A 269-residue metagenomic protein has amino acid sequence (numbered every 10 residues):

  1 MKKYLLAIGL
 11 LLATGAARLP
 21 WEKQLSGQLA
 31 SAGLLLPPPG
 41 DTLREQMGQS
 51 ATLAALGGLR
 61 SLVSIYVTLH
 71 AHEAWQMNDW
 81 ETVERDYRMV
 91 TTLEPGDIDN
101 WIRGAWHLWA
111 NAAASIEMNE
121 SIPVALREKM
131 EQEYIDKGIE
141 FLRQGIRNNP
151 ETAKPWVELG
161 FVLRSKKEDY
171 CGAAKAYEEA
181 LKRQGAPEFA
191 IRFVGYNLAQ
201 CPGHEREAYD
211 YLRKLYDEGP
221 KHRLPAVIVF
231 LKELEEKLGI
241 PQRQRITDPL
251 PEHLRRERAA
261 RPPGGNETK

Functional and structural regions predicted by a protein language model:
K3-W21: Hydrophobic membrane-insertion alpha-helices, especially the h-region of bacterial N-terminal signal peptides
A16, I146, A173, I240 (+1 more regions): Intrinsically disordered, low-complexity regions
E22-T152, V157-K166, Y170-K182, R192-Q200 (+1 more regions): Short coil/linker segments at helix-helix boundaries
H204-K269: Terminal, low-structured helical/coil segments at or just beyond the last alpha-helical repeat
